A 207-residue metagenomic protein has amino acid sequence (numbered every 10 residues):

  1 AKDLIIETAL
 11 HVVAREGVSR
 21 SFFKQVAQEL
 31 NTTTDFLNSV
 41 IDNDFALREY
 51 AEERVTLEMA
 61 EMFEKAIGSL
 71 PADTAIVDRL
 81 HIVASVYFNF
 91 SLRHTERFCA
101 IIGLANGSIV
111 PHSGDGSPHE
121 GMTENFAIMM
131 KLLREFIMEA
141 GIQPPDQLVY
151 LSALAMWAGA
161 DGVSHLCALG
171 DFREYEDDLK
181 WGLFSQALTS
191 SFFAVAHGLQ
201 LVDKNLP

Functional and structural regions predicted by a protein language model:
A1-A9, V26, A51-M59, F63 (+1 more regions): Generic hydrophobic, amphipathic alpha-helix propensity
L4, T8, V12-A46, Y50: Helix-turn-helix
T8-R15, E58-S69, G159-L166: Solvent-exposed, amphipathic alpha-helical segments
D44, A51, V55, M59 (+7 more regions): Hydrophobic/aromatic residues within well-ordered alpha-helical segments
E64, D78, P111-A140, Y150-L154 (+1 more regions): Amphipathic alpha-helical packing segments from all-alpha helical-bundle domains
E64-E96, V149-M156: Hydrophobic alpha-helical connector segments
L92-K131, I142-Q143, E174-D178: Short secondary-structure transition hinges
R93, E135, L154-Y175, S190-V202: Amphipathic C-terminal alpha-helical segment
